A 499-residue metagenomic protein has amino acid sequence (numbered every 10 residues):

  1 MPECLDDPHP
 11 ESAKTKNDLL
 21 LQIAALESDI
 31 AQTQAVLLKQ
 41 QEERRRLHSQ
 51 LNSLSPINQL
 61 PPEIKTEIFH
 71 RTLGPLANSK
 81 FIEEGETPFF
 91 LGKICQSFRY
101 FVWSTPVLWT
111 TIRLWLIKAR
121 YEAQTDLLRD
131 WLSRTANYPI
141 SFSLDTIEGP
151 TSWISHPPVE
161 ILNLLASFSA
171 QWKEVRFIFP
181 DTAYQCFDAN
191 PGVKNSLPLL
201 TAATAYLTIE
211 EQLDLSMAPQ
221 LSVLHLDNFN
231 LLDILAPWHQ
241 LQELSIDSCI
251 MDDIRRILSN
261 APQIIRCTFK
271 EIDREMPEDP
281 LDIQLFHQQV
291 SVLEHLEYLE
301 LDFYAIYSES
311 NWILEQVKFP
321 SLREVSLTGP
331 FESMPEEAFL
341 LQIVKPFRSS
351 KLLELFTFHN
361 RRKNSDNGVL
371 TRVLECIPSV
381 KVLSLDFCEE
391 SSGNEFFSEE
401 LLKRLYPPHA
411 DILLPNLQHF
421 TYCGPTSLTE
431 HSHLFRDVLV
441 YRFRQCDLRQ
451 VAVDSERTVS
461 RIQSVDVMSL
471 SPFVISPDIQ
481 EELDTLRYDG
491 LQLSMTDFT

Functional and structural regions predicted by a protein language model:
M1-T499: Leucine-rich repeat
